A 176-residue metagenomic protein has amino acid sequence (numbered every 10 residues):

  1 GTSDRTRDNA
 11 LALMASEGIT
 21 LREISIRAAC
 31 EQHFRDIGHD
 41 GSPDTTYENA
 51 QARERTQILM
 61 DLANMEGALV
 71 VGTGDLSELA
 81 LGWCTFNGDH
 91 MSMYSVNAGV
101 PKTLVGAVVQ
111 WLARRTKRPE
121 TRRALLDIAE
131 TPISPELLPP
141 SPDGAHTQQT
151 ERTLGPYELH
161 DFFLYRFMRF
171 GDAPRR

Functional and structural regions predicted by a protein language model:
G1-R176: ATP/NTP-dependent adenylation/nucleotidyl-transfer catalytic domains that generate, transfer, or process NMP-activated
